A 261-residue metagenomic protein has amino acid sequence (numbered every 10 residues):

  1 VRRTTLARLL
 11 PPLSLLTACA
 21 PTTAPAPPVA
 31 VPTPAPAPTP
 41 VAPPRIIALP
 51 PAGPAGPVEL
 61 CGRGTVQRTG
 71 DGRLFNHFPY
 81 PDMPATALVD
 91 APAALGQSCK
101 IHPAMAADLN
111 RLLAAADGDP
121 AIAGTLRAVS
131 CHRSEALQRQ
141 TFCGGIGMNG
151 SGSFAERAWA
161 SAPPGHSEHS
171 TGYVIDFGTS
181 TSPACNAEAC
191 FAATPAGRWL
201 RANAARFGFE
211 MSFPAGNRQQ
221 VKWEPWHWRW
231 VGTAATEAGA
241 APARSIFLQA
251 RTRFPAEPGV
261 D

Functional and structural regions predicted by a protein language model:
V1-R3: N-terminal secretory signal peptides that target proteins for export/translocation
R8-A18: Bacterial N-terminal signal peptides
C19-C131, E135-D261: Extracytoplasmic cell-surface/polysaccharide-interacting catalytic and binding patches
